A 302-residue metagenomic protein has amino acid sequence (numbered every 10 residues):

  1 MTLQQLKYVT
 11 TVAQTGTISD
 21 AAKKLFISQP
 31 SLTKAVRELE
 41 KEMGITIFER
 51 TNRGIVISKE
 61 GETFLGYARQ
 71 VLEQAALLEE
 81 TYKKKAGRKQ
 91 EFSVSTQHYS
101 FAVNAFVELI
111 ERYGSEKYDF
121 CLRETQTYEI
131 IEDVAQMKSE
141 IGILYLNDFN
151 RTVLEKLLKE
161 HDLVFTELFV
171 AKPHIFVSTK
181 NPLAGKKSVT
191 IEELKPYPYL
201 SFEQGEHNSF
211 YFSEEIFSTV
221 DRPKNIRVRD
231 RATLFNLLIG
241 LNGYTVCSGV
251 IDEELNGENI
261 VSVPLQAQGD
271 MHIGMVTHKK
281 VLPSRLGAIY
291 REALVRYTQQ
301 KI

Functional and structural regions predicted by a protein language model:
T10-S28: Short helix-boundary/capping micro-motifs
E40-I57: A short LG(V/I)-centered, amphipathic sequence patch enriched for acidic residue(s) preceding the LG motif
E42, F64-A86, S93, Y290: Alpha-helical linker/hinge and terminal dimerization helices associated with HTH transcriptional regulators
K89-V153: Central regulatory/effector-binding core of bacterial HTH transcription factors
A102-E108, N147, R151, I191 (+1 more regions): Secondary-structure junction motif
A135-S139, Y145, Q204-V261: Hydrophobic hinge/microswitch elements
L157-P173, V177-Y199: Flexible hinge/capping segments at coil-to-helix
E160-T166, A171-K172, A232-V281: Beta-alpha-beta core module
